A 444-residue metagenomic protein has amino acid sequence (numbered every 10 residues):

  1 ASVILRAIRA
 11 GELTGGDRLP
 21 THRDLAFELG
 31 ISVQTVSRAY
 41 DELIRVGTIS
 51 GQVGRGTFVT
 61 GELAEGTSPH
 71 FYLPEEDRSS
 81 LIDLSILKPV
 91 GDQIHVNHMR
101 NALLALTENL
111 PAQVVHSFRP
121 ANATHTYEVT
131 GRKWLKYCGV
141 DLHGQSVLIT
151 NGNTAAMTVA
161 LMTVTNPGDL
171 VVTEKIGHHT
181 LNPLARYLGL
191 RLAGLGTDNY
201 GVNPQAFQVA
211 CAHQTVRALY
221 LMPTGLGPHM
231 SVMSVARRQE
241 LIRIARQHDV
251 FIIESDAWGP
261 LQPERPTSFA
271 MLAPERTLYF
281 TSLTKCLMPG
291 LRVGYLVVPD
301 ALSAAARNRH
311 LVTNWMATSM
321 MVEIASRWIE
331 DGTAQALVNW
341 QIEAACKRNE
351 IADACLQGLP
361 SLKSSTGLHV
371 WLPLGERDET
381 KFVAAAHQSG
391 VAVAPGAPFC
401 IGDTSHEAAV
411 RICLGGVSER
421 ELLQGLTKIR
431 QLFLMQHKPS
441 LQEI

Functional and structural regions predicted by a protein language model:
A1-T107, H116-R119, R307, L311-T318 (+8 more regions): N-terminal basic, amphipathic alpha-helical segments
S50-G51, L142, V393-A394: Short beta-strand "wing" residues that participate in macromolecule-binding interfaces
G54, A273-A305, M320: Active-site PLP attachment segment
V114-H248, G259-L278, R430, M435-Q442: Conserved core of the PLP fold type I
D300-A305, A334-Q335, R377: Short helix-loop capping/hinge motifs at secondary-structure junctions, enriched in acidic/polar residues
A306-L311, I329-D353: Structural signature of PLP-dependent enzymes
I342-D353, P360-P373: Conserved glycine-rich beta-strand-loop-beta hairpin in the small C-terminal domain of fold type I
